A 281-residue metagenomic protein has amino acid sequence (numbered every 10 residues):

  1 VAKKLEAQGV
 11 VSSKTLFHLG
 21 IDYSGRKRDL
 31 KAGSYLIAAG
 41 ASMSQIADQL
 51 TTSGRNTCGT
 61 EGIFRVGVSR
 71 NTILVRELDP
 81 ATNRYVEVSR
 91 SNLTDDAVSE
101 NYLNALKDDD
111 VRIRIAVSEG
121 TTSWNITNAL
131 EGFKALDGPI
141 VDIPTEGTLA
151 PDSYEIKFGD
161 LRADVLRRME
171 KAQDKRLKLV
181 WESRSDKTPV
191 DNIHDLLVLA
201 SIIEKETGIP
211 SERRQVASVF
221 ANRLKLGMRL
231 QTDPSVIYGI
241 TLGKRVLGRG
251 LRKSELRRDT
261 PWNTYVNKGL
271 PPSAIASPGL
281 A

Functional and structural regions predicted by a protein language model:
A2-Q231, P278: Conserved catalytic or metal-liganding residues and their short signature motifs at active sites of enzymes
L196, P210-G269, S273: Small-residue-rich helix-loop
A274-A281: Short, intrinsically disordered, charge-balanced linker/junction segments flanking boundaries in proteins
